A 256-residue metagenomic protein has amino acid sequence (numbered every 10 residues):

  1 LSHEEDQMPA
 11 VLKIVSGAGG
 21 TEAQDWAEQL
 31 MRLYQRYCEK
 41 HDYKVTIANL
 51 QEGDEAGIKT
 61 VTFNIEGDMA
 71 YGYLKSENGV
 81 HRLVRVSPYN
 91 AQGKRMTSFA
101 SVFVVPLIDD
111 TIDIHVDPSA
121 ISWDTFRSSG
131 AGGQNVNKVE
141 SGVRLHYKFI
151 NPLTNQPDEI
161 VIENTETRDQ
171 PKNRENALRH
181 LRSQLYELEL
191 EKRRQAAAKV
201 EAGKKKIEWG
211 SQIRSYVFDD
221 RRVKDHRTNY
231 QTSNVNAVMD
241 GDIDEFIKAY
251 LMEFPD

Functional and structural regions predicted by a protein language model:
S2-D256: Ribosome-associated translation termination/rescue signal centered on the conserved GGQ peptidyl-tRNA hydrolysis loop
